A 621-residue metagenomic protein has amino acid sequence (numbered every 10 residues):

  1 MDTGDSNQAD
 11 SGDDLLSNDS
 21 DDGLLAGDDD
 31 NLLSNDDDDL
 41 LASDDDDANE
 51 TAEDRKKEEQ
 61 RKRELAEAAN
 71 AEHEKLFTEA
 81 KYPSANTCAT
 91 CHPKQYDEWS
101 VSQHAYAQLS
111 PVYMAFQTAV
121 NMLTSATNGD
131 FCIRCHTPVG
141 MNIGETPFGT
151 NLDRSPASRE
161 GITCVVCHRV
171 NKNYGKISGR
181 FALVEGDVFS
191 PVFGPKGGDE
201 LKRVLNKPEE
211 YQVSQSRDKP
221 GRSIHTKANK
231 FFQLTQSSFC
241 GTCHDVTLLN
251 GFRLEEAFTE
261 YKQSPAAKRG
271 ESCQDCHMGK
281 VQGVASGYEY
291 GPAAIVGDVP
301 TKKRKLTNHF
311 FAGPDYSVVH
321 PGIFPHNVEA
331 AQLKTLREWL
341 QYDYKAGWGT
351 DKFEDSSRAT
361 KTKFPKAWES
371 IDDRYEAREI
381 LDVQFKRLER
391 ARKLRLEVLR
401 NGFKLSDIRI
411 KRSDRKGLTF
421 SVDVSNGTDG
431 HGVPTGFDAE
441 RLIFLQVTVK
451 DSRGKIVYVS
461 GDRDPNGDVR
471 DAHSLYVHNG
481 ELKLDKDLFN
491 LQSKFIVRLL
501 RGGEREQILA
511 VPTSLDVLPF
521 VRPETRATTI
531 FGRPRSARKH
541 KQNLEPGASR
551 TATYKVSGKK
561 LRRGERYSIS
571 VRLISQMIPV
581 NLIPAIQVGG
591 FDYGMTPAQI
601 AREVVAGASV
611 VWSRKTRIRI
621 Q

Functional and structural regions predicted by a protein language model:
M1-K56: Extended acidic low-complexity intrinsically disordered regions
L40-L41, T51-E79, Q95-T124, N128 (+4 more regions): Primarily the internal scaffold of c-type cytochrome electron-transfer domains, especially repeated/multiheme c-type
K81-A85: An acidic-aromatic substrate-binding cleft motif
N128-N142: Long, hydrophobic/aromatic-enriched structural stretches that serve as scaffold segments
S549: Negatively charged, flexible loop motifs adjacent to catalytic sites in prokaryotic signal transduction proteins
G564-R566: Extracellular Ig-like/FN3 beta-sandwich strand-entry sites
